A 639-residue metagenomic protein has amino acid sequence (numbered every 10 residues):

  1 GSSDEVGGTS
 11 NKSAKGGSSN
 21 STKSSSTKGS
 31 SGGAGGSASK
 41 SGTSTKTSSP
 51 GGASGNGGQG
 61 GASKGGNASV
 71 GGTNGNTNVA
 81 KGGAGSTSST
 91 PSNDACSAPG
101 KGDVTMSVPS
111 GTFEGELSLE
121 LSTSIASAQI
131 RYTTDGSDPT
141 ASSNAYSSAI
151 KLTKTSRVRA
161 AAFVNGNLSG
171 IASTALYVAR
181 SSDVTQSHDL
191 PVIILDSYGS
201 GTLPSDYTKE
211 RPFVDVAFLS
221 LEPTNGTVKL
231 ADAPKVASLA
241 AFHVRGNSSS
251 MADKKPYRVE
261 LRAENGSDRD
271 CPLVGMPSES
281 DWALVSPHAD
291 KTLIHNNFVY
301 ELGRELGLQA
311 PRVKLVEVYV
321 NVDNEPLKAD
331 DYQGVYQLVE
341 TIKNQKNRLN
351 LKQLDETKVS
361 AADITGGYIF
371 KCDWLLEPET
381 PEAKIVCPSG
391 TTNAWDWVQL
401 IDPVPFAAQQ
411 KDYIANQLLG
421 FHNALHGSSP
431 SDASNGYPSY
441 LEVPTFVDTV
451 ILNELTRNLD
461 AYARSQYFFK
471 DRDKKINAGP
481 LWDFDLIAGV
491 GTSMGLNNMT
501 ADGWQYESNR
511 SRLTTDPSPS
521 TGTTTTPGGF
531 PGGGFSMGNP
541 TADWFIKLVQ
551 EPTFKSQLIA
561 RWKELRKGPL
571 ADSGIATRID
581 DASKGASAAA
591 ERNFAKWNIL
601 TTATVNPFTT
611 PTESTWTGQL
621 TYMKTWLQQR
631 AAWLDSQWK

Functional and structural regions predicted by a protein language model:
G1-K101, T525-T526: Ser/Thr-rich, Pro/Gly/Ala-heavy low-complexity intrinsically disordered linkers and tails of secreted extracellular
P91-T208, P212, E222-N225, V236 (+1 more regions): Short, compositionally stereotyped local motifs that mark structural "simplifiers"
T112, T123-I125, L176-E301: Conserved NTP-binding catalytic cores of kinases and kinase-like/nucleotidyltransferase enzymes across multiple kinase
T133, S142-S143, I171-S173, P204-T208 (+8 more regions): Short, solvent-exposed loop/turn and secondary-structure capping segments
D189-P191, G201-L203, S248, A252 (+1 more regions): Middle-to-C-terminal accessory/interaction subdomains
I194, P256-E260, S280-S286, L293 (+10 more regions): Structural recognition of the beta-strand scaffold that forms the well-ordered cores of secreted hydrolase catalytic
P256-H288, L306-P311, P326-I451, L459: Internal "kinase-insert"/substrate-recognition segments embedded within catalytic cores of ATP-dependent enzymes
P287-D323: A conserved helix-loop-beta module that forms one wall/lid of the active-site cleft in ATP-utilizing catalytic domains
